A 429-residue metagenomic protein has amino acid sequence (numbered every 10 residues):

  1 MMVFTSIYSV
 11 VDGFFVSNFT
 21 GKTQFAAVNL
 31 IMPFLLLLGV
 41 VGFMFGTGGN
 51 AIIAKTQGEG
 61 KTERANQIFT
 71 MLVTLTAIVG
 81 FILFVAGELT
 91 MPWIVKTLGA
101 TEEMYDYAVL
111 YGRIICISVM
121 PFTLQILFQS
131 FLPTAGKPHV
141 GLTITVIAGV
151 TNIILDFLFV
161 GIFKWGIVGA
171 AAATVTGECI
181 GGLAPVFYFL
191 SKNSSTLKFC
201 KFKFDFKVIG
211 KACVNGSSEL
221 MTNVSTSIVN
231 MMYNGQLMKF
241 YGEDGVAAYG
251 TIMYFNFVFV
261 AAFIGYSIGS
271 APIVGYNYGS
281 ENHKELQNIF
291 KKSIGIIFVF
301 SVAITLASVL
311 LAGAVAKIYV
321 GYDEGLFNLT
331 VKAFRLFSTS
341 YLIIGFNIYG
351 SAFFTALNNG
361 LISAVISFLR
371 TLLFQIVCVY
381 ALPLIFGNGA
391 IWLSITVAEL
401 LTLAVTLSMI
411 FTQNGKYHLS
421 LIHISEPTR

Functional and structural regions predicted by a protein language model:
M1-D12, I114, A148, G177-G181 (+4 more regions): Transmembrane helical elements of multi-pass membrane transporters/channels
M1-F19, P33-G48, I52, A77-F84 (+4 more regions): N-terminal transmembrane alpha-helices
M2, F14, A51, P92-W93 (+13 more regions): Transmembrane alpha-helix boundary and packing residues in multipass membrane permease domains and related
F4, Y8, L38-G42, I82 (+12 more regions): Residue-level hotspots within pore-lining transmembrane alpha-helices of multi-pass secondary transporters
I7-F25, V95-E102, L158-W165, V224-Y254 (+4 more regions): Helix-terminus/linker motif at the lipid-water interface of multi-pass membrane proteins
F25-V85, F122-G141, A248-A312, I344-I366: Small-residue-rich hydrophobic transmembrane alpha-helices
G46, I115-P133, I144-N152, A170-L183 (+5 more regions): Short runs within selected transmembrane alpha-helices of multi-pass transporters and secretion channels
I53-S118, I162-S217, V274-S340, A381-S425 (+1 more regions): Short alpha-helical transmembrane segments in multi-pass integral membrane proteins
